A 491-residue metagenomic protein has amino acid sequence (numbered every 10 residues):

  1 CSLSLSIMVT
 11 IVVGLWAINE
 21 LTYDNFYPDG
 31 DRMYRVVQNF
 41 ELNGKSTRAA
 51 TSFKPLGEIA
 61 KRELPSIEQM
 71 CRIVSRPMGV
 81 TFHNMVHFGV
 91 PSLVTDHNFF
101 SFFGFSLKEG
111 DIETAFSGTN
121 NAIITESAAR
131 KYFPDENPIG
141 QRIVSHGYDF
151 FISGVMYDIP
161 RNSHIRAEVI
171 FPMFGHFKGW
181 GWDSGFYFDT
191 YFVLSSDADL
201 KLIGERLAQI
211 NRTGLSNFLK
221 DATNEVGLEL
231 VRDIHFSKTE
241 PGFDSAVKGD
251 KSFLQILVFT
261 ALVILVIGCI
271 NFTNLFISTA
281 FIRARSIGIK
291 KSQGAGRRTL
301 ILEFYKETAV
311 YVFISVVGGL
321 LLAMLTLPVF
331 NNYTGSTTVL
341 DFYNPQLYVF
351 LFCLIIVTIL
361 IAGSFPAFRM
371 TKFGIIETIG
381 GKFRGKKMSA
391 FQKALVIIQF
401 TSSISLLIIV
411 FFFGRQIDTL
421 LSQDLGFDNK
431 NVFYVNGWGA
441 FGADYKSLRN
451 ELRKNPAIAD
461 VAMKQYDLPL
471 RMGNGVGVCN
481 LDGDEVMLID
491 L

Functional and structural regions predicted by a protein language model:
C1-L21, D31, S389-Q416, F427: Short, strongly hydrophobic transmembrane alpha-helices
C1-S2, G268-Y311, K372-F383: Intracellular coupling helices
I11-L15, G227, T308-I375, R415: Small-residue-rich transmembrane alpha-helices
V13-G79, K178-G179, D183-Y191, G204-R206 (+3 more regions): Membrane-proximal extracellular/periplasmic loop immediately following the first transmembrane helix
L21-G30, N39-E41, R166-F177, S237-S245 (+3 more regions): Short juxtamembrane loops and helix-capping segments at transmembrane helix boundaries of multi-pass membrane proteins
F26-Y27, A208-V263, F281-I282, G296 (+2 more regions): Membrane-helix entry/capping segments
P55, L64, I73-V74, T81-D111 (+4 more regions): The feature marks short, hydrophobic/small-residue-biased sequence motifs that occur predominantly
T95-E109, N121-S252, S447-L491: Mid-to-C-terminal secondary-structure elements that act as membrane-proximal/extracytoplasmic interface segments
